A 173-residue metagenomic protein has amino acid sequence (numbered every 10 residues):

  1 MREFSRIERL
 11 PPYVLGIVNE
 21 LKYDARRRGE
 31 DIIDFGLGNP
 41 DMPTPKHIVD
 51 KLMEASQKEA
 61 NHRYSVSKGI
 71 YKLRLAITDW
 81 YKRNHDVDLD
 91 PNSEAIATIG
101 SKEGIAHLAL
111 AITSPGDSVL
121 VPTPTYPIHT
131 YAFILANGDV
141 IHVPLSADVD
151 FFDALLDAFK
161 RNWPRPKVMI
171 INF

Functional and structural regions predicted by a protein language model:
R2-F4, E8-I99, H107: N-terminal small-domain helix-loop-helix segment of the aminotransferase-like
D31, S118, D139, R165-K167: Structural signature of beta-strand start/N-cap positions in the alpha/beta core of ABC transporter nucleotide-binding
I33-G36, H142-P144, V168-F173: Short beta-strands and strand-loop turn motifs
I99, L108, T123, N172-F173: Glycine-rich, N-terminal phosphate-binding loop of Rossmann-like dinucleotide-binding domains
A111-F133: Conserved PLP-anchoring active-site segment centered on the Schiff-base-forming lysine
T123, H142-A147: Short beta->alpha connector loops at strand-helix junctions that form conserved, small/polar/Pro-enriched
I134-V140: A short helix-loop-beta submotif of the ANL/AMP-binding
A147-F173: Active-site phosphate-binding strand-loop segment of PLP-dependent enzymes
